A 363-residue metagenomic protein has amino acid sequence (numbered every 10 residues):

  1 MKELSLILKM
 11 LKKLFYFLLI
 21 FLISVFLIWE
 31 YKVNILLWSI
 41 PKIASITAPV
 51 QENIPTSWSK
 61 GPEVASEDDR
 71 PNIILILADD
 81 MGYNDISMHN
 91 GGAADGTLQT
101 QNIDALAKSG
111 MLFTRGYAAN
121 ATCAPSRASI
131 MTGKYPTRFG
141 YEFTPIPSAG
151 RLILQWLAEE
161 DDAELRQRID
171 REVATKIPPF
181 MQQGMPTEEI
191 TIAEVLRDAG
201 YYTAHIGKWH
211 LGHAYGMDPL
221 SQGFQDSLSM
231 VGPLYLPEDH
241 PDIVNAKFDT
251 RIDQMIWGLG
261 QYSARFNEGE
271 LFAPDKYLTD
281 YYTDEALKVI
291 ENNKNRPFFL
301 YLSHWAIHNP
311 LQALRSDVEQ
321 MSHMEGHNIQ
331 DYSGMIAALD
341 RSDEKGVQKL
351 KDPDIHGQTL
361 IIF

Functional and structural regions predicted by a protein language model:
K2-P71: N-terminal secretory/membrane-targeting segments
I40-M111: Active-site-proximal N-terminal segment of extracellular/periplasmic enzymes that hydrolyze or transfer
D69-I74, S109-T114, R197-A204, G223-Q225 (+2 more regions): Loop/turn elements at helix/coil->beta-strand transitions in domains of secreted/extracellular proteins
I73, D79, L106, I130 (+4 more regions): Structural scaffold positions in well-ordered secondary structure
Y83-I190, V195, F224-S227: Active-site segment of extracytoplasmic enzymes that catalyze sulfate/phosphate-ester chemistry
S87-D95, K176-G184, N267-D280, H323-A338: The substrate-binding groove and active-site-proximal loops of carbohydrate-active enzymes, especially glycoside
I146-Y202, W209-F298, H304-A313: Formylglycine-dependent
F298, S303-H304, A338-F363: Metal-dependent active-site segment of extracytoplasmic phospho-/sulfohydrolases and closely related
